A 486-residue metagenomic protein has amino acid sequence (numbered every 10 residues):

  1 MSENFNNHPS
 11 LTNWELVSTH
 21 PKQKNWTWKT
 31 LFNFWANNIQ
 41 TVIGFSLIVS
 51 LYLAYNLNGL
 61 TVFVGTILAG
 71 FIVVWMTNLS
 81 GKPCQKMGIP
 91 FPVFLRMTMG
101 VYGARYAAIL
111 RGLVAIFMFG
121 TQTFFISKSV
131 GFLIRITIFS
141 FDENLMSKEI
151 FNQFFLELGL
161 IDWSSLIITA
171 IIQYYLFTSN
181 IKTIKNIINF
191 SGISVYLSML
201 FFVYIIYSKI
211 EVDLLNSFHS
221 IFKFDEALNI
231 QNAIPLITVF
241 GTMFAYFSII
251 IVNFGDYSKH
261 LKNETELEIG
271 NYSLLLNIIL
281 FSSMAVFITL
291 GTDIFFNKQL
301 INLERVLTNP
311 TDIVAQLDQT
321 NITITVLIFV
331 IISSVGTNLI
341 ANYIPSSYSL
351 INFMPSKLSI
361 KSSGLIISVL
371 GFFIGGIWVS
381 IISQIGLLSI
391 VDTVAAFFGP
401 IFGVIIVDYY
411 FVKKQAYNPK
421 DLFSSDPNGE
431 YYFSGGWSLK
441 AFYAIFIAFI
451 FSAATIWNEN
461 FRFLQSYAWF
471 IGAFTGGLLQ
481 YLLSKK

Functional and structural regions predicted by a protein language model:
M1-T61, F71-V74, M199, N229-T238 (+1 more regions): Membrane-interface "cap" regions at the ends of multi-pass membrane proteins
S18, I401-L482: C-terminal membrane-solvent junction of multi-pass transporters and transport-like membrane proteins
W26-F45, S165-I172, V203-K209, F224-I288 (+3 more regions): Hydrophobic, membrane-embedded alpha-helices of multi-pass small-molecule transporters
T41-G44, L68-M76, L110-Q122, G192-S208 (+3 more regions): Selective recognition of specific alpha-helical transmembrane segments in multi-pass small-molecule
Y52-N56, G81-K82, T98, Y106 (+7 more regions): Membrane-water interface regions at transmembrane-helix termini and the short interhelical loops of multi-pass membrane
A108, I134-T178, I193-F202, L236-F254 (+3 more regions): Transmembrane alpha-helical segments of multi-pass small-molecule transport proteins
L110, T121, S127-V130, S164-K209 (+4 more regions): Membrane-interface loop-to-helix entry segments
T123, S127-T137, E143, S194-F224 (+4 more regions): Hydrophobic alpha-helical segments and their helix-loop junctions in multi-pass secondary transporters
